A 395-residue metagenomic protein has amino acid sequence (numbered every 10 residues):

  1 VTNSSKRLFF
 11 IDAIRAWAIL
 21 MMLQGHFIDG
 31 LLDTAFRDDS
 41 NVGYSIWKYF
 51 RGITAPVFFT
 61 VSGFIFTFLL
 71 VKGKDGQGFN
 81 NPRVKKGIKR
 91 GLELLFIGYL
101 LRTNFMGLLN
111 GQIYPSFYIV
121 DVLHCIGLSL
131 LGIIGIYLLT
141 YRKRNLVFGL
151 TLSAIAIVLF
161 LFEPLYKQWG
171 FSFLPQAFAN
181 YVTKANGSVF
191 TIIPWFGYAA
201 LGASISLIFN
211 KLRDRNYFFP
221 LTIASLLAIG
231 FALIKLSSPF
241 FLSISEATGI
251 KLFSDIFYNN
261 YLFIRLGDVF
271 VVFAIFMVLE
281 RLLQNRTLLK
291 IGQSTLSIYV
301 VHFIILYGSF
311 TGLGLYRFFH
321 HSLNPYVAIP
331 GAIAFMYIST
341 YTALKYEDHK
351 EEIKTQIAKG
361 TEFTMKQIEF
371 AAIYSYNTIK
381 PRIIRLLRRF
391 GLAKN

Functional and structural regions predicted by a protein language model:
V1-N395: Alpha-helical transmembrane segments and their immediate juxtamembrane cytosolic regions
